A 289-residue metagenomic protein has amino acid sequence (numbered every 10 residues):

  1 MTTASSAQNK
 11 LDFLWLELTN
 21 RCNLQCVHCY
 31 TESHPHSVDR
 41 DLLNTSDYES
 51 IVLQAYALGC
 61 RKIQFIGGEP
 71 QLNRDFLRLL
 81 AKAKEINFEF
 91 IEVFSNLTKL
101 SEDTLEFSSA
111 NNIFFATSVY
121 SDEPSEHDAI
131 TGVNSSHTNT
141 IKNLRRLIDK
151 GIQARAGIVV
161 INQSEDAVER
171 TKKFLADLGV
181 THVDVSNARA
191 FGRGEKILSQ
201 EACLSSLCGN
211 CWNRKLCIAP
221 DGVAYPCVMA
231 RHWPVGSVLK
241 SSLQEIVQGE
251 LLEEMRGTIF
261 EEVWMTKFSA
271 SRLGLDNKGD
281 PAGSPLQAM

Functional and structural regions predicted by a protein language model:
M1-E106, A110-I113: Conserved alpha-helical substructure of the radical SAM core
M1-K10, A224, V228-M289: Flexible mid-to-C-terminal extensions adjoining Fe-S/redox cofactors in radical SAM and related proteins
C22, C26-C29, C208-C211, C227 (+2 more regions): Short cysteine clusters
C29, F65, V93-F94, S118 (+3 more regions): Residue-level detector of family-conserved "landmark" positions at structurally sensitive sites
C29, S33, A55, N134 (+4 more regions): Alpha-helix boundary/capping residues
V38, A156, E254-R256: Short, hydrophobic secondary-structure boundary micro-motifs
G68-E69, R189, V263: Short, solvent-exposed turn/loop segments enriched in Gly/Ser/Thr/Pro and often Arg
E106-S241, E245-Q248: Radical SAM enzyme [4Fe-4S]-AdoMet core and its adjacent flexible, acidic and glycine-rich loops/tails across
